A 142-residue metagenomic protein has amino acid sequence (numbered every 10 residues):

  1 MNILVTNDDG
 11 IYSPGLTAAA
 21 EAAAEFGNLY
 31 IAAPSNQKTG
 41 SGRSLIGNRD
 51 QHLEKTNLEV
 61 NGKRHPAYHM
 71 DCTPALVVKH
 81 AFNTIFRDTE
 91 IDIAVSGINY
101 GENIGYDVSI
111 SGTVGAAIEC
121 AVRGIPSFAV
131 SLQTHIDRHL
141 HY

Functional and structural regions predicted by a protein language model:
I3, P14-T84, D88-E90: A cross-family phosphate/adenosyl-ligand binding-site feature
I3-L4, V95: Conserved beta-strand elements of the Class I
D9: Active-site metal-binding loops of divalent metal-dependent hydrolases
A81-D88, A117-P126: Alpha-helix C-terminal capping segments
A94-G101: Short acidic, glycine-rich surface-loop motifs adjacent to enzyme active sites
E102-S111: Glycine/threonine-rich flexible loop motifs
A121-Y142: Glycine-rich phosphate/pyrophosphate-binding loops and their adjacent beta-strand/loop elements at enzyme active sites
